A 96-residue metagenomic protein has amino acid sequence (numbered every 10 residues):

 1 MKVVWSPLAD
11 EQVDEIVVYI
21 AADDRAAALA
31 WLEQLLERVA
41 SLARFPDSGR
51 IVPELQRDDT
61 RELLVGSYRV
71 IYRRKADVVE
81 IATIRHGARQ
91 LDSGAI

Functional and structural regions predicted by a protein language model:
K2-T60, V78, G94-I96: Basic, Lys/Arg-enriched alpha-helical interface segments
L29, V65-R69, R73-I96: Enriched for short, Lys/Arg-rich terminal
